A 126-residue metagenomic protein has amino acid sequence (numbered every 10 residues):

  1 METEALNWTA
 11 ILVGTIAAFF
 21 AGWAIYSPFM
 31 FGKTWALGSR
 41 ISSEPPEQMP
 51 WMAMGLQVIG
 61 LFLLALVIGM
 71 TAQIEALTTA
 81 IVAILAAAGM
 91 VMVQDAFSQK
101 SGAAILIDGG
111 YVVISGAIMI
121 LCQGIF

Functional and structural regions predicted by a protein language model:
M1-F126: Juxtamembrane/disordered regions of integral membrane proteins
